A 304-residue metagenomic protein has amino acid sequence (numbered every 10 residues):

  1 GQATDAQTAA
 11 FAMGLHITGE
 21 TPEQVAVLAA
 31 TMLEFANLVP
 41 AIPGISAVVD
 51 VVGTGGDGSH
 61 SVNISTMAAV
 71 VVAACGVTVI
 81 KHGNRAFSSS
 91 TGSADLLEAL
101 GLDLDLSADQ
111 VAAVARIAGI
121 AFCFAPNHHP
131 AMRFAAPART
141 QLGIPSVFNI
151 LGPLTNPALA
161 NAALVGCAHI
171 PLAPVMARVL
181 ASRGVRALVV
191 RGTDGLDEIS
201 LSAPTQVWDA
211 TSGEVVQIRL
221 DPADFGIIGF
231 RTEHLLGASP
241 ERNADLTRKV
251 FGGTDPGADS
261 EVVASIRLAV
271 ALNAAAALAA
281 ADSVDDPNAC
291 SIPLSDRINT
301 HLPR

Functional and structural regions predicted by a protein language model:
G1-A26, L33-P43, A269, A275: N-terminal glycine-rich anion-binding loops that anchor highly charged ligand groups
Q7-A10, V79-H82, V189-V190: Short beta-strand segments at enzyme active-site cores
F11, G56, L97, G152: Residue-level signature of catalytic and energy-coupling elements of molecular machines, predominantly ATP/GTP-dependent
G19-G83: Active-site cofactor/substrate anionic-group-binding motifs, chiefly glycine- and Lys/Arg-rich phosphate-binding loops
E34-N37, S61, G76, E98-D105 (+1 more regions): Glycine-rich anion-binding loops and their surrounding alpha/beta cores
D57-A69, H82, S88-T91, M132 (+2 more regions): Short glycine/serine/threonine-rich phosphate/pyrophosphate-binding segments that cradle anionic phosphate groups
A86-L102: Active-site-proximal loop->helix
